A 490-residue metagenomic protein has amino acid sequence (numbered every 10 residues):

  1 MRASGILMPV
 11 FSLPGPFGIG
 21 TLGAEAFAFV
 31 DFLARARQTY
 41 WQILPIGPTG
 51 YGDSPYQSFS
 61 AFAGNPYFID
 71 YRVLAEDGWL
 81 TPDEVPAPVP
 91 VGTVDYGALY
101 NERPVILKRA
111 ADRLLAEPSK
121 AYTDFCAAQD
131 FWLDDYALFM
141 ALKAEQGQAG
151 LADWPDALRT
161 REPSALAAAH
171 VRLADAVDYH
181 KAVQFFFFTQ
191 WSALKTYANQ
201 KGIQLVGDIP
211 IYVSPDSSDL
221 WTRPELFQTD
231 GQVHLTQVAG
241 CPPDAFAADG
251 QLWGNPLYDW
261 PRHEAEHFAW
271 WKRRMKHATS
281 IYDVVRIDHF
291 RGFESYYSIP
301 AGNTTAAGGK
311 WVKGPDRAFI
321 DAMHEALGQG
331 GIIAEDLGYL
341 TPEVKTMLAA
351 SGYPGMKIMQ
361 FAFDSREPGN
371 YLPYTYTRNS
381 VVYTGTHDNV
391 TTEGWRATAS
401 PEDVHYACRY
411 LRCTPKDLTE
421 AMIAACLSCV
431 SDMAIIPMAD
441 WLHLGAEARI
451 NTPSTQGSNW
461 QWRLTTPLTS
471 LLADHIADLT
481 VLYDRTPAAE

Functional and structural regions predicted by a protein language model:
M1-R37: Mature N-terminal, pre-catalytic/accessory segment of carbohydrate-active enzymes
P9, D53-Q184, F188, V213-I435 (+2 more regions): Alpha-amylase-like alpha-glycosidases and glucanotransferases acting on alpha-linked glucans and related
A24-D31, T189-Y197, W271-R273, L418-M422: Short alpha-helical segments and helix-capping/turn motifs at coil-helix boundaries
A24-T49, H277-Y282: Catalytic domains of carbohydrate-active enzymes, especially glycoside hydrolases
A34, W191-N199, H324, L348-A349: Surface-exposed amphipathic alpha-helices with a cationic face
R35, L158-R159, A165, W462 (+2 more regions): Domain-scale activation on soluble regions of proteins
L44, Q204-V206, P210, V284 (+1 more regions): Outer-envelope exported proteins of Gram-negative bacteria
H180-V213: Conserved, well-ordered alpha-helix/loop/beta-strand core segments that scaffold catalytic motifs
